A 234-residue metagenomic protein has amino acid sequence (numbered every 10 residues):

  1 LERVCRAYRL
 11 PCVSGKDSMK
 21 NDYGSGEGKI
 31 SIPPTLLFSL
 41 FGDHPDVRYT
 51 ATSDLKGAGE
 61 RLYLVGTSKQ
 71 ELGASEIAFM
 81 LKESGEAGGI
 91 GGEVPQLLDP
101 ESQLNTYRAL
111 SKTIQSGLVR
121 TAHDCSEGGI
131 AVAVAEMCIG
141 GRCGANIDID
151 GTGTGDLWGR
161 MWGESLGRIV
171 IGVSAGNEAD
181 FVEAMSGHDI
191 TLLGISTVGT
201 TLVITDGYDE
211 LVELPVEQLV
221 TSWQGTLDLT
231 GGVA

Functional and structural regions predicted by a protein language model:
L1-V4, Y8, V13-L37, G88-P95 (+2 more regions): Glycine-/charge-enriched secondary-structure boundary and capping motifs
Y8, I30-L97, S165-L166, N177: Mobile "lid/hinge" segments at catalytic clefts and subdomain interfaces of large enzymes
